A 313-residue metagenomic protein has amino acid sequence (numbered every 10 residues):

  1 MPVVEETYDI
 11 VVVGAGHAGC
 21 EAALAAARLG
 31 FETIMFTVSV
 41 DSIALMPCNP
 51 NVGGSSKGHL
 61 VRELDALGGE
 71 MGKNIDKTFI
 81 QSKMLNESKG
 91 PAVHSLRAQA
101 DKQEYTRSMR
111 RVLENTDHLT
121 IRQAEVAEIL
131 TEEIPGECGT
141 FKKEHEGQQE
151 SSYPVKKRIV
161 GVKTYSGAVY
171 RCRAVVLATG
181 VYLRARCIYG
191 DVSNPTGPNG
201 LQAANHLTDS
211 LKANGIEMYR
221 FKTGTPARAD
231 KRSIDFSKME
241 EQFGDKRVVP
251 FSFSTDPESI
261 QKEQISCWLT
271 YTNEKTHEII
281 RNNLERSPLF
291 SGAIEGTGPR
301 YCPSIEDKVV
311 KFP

Functional and structural regions predicted by a protein language model:
V3-T7, C20, L24-E132, A178-P195 (+2 more regions): Conserved N-terminal/central alpha/beta ligand/cofactor-binding core
E6-Y8, Y165-A174: Core beta-strand elements of the Rossmann-like FAD/NAD(P) dinucleotide-binding domain in flavoenzyme oxidoreductases
I10-V13, T33, V126, I159-V162 (+1 more regions): Hydrophobic aliphatic residue packing
V13, V169-G180: Short hydrophobic core segments
A15-H17: Glycine-rich Rossmann-fold phosphate-binding loop(s) that bind the pyrophosphate of adenine dinucleotide cofactors
A23-A27, K163-Y170: Short amphipathic alpha-helices and their capping/turn segments at secondary-structure boundaries
L130-E137, K142-A168: Conserved beta-strand-loop-beta-strand element in the redox core of flavoprotein oxidoreductases
N283-P313: Active-site helix-to-loop segments that bind/position phosphate- or nucleotide-bearing substrates and donors across
